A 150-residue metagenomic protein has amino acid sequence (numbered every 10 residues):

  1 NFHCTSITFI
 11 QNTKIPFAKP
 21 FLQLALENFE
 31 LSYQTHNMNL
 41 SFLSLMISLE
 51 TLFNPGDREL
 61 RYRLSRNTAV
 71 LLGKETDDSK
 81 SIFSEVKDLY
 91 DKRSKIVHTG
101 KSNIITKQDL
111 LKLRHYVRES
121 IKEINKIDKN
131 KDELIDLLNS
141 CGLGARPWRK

Functional and structural regions predicted by a protein language model:
N1-K150: Amphipathic, oligomerization/interface secondary-structure segments
